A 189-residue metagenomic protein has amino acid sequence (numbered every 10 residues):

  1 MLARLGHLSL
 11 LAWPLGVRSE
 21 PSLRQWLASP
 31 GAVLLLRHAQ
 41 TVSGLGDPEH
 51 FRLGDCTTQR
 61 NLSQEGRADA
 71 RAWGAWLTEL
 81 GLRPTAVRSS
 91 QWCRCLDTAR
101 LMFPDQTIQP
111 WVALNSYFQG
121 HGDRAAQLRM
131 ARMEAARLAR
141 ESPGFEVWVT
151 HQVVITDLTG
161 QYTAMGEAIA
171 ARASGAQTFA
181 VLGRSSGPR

Functional and structural regions predicted by a protein language model:
L2-V17: N-terminal export signals
E20-P110, N115-H121, Q161-G187: Active-site-proximal alpha-helix that buttresses catalytic centers in soluble enzyme cores
G31-V33, G144-T150: Generic beta-sheet signal
H121-M130: Short, surface-exposed amphipathic charged segments that create phosphate/polyanion-binding patches used for binding
M133-A136: Membrane-proximal amphipathic alpha-helices
